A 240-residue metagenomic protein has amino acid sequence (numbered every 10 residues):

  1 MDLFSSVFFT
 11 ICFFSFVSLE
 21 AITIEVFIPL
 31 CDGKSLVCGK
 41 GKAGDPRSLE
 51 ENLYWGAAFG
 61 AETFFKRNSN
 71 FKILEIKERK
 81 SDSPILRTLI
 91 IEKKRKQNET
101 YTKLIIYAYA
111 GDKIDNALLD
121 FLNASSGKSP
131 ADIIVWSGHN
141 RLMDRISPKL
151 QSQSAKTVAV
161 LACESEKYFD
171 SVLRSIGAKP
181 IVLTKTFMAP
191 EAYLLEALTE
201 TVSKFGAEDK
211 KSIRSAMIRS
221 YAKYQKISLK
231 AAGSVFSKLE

Functional and structural regions predicted by a protein language model:
S6-S15: Bacterial N-terminal signal peptides
V17-A21: Sec/Tat signal peptide C-region and signal peptidase I cleavage site
I22-N116: A domain-level signal for caspase-like cysteine endopeptidase catalytic cores and their zymogen-processing architecture
W55-E62, D115-L122, D144-S147, D170 (+2 more regions): Extracytoplasmic/secreted envelope proteins and their assembly/folding machinery, especially bacterial periplasmic
E62-N70, H139, S203, A207: Sec-exported extracytoplasmic/periplasmic mature domains
L86-S152, T157: Acidic/His-rich structured neighborhood in mature extracellular/periplasmic domains
S129-T201: Catalytic cores of nucleophile-dependent amide-cleaving enzymes
K210-E240: Caspase-like cysteine protease fold
